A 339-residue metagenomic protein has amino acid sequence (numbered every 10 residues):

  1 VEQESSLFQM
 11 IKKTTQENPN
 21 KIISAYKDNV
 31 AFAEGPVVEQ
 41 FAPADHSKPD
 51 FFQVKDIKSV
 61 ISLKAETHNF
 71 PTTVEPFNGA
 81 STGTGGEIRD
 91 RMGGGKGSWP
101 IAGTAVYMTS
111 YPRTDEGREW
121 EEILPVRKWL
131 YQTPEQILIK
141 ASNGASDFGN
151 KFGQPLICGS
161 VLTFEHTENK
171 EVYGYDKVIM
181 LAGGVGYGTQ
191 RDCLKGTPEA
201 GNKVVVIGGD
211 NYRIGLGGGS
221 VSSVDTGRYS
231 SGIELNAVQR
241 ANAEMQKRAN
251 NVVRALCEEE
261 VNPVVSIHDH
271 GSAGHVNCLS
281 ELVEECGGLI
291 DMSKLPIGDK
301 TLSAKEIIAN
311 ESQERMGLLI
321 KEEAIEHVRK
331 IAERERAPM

Functional and structural regions predicted by a protein language model:
V1-M339: Glycine/proline-enriched, intrinsically flexible loops and inter-domain linkers
